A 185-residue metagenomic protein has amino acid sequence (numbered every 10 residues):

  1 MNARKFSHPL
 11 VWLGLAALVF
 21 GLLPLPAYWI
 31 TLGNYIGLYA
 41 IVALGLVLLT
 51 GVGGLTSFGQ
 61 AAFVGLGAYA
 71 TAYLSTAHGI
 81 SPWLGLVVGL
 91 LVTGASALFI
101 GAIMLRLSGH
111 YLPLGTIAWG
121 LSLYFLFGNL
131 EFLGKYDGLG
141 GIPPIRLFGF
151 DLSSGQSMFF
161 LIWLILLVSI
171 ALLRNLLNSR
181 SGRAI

Functional and structural regions predicted by a protein language model:
M1-A184: Transmembrane alpha-helices and adjacent helix-loop boundaries
